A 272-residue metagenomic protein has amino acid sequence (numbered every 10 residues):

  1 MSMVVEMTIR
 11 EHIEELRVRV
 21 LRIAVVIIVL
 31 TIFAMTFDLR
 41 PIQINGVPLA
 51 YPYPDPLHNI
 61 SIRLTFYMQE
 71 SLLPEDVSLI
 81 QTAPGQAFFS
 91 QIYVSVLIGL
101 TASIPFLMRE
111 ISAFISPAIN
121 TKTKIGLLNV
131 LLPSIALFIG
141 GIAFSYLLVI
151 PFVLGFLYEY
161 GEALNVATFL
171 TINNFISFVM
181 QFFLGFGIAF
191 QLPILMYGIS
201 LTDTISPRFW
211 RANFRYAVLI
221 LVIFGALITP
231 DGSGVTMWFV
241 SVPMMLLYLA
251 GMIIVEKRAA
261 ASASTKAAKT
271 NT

Functional and structural regions predicted by a protein language model:
M1-T272: Membrane topogenic/interface segments and analogous intrinsically disordered interaction regions
